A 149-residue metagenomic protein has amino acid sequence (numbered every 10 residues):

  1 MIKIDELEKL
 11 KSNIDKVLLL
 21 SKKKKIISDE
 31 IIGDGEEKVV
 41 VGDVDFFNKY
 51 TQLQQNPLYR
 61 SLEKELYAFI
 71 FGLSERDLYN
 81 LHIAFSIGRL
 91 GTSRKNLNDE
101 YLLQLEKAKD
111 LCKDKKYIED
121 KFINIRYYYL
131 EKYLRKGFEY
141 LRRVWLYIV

Functional and structural regions predicted by a protein language model:
M1-F71, S86: Aromatic-anchored, charged helix-turn/loop surface patch used as a conserved interaction hotspot
R60-S61, L73, N98-L102: Extracellular or exported targeting regions of proteins
F71-L78, R126: Residues that cap or delimit alpha-helices
D77, L105, K113-D114: Bacterial replisome coupling helices
D77-L90: Short, hydrophobic/amphipathic alpha-helical patches that form generic packing surfaces within helical domains
T92-K107: Short, surface-exposed beta-strand/strand-loop-strand elements in extracellular ectodomains
K109-V149: Helix-rich interaction surfaces within compact, conserved domain-sized segments that mediate assembly or partner
